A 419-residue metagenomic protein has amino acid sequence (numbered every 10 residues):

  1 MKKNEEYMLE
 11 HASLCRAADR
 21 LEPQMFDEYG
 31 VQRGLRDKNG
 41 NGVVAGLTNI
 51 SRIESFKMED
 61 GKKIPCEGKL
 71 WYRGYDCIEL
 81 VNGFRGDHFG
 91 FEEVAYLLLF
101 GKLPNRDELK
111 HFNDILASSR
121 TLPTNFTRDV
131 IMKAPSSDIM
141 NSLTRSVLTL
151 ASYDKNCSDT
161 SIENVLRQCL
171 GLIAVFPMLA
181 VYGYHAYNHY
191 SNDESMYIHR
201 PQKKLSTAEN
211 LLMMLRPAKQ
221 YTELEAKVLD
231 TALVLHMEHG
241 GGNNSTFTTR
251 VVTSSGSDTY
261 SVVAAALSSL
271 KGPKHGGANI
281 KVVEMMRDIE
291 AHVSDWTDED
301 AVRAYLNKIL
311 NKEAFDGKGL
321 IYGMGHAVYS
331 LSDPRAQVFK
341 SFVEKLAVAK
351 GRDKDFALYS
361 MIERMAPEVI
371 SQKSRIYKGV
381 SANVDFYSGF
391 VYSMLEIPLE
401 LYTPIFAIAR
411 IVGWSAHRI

Functional and structural regions predicted by a protein language model:
M1-I419: Non-transmembrane, aqueous-exposed alpha-helical and coiled segments at domain scale
